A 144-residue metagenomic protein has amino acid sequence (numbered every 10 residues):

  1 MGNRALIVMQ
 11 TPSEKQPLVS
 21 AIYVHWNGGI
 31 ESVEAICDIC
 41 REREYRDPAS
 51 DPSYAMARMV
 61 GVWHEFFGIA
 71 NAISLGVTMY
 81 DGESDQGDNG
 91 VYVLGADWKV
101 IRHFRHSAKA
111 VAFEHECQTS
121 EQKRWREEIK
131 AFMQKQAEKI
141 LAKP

Functional and structural regions predicted by a protein language model:
M1-A5, L18, Q86-D88: Short, surface-exposed coil-to-beta transition loops
R4-M9, Y92: Short beta-strand scaffold segments in enzyme catalytic cores
M9-Q10, H25: Short His-Asn-centered micro-motif
Q10-Q16, L94-W98: Short acidic-glycine loop/turn motifs at beta-strand connectors
K15-Y54: Short, flexible N-terminal segments of the mature chain
I39-P144: Low-complexity intrinsically disordered segments
